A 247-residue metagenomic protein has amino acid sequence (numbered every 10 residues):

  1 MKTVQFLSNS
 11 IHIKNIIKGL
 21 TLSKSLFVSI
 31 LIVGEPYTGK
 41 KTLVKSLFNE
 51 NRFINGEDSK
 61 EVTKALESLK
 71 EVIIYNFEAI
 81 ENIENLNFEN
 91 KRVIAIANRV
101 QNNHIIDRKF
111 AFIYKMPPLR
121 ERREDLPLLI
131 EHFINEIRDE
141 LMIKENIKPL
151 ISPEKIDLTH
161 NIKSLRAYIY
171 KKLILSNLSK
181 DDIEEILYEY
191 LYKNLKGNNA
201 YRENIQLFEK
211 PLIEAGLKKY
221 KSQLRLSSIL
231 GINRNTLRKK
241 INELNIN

Functional and structural regions predicted by a protein language model:
M1-T21, F27, I156, N194-I205: Dynamic helix-loop-helix/coil hinge segments at AAA+ ATPase domain boundaries and subdomain interfaces
K2-I11, E89-N90, R99-E189: Nucleotide-binding/hydrolysis machinery
I16, I32, T38, Y75 (+4 more regions): Conserved RecA-like P-loop NTPase ATPase core
T21, S25-T63: Walker A/P-loop
G34, I54-N85: Conserved P-loop NTPase "ATPase switch" module shared by AAA+ and STAND
P36-K40, L195-N247: Bacterial C-terminal helix-turn-helix
V72-N76, K91-R99: Structural recognition of the conserved hydrophobic beta-strand(s) that form the central parallel beta-sheet of P-loop
